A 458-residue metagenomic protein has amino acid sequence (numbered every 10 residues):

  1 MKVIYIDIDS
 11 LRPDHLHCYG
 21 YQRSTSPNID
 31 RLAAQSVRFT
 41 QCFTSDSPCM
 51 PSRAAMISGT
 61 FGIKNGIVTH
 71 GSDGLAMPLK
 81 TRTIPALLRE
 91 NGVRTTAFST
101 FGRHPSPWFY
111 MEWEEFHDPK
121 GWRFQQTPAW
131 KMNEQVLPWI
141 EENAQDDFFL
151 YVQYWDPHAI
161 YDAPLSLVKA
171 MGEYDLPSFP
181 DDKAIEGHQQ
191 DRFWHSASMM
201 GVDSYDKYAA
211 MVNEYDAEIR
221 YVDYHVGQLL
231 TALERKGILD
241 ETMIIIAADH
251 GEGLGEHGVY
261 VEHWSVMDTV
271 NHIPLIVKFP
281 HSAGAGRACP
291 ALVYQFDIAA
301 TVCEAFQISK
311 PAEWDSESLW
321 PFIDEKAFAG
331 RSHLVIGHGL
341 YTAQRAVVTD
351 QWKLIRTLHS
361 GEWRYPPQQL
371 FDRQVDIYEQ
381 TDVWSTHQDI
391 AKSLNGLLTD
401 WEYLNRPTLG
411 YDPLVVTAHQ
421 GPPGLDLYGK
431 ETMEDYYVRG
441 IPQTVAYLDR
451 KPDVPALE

Functional and structural regions predicted by a protein language model:
M1-E458: Catalytic domains that recognize anionic headgroups
